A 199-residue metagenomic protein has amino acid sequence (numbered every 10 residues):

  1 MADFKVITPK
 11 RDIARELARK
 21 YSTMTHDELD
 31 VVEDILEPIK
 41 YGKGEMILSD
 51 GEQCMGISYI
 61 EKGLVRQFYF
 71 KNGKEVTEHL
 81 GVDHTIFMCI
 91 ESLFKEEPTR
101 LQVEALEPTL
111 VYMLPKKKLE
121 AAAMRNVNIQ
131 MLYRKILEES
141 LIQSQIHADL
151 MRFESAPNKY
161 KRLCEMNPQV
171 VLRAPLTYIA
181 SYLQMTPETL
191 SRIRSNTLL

Functional and structural regions predicted by a protein language model:
M1-E37: Cyclic nucleotide-binding regulatory module and flanking cytosolic helices
I13-A14, S140-D149: Short, Lys/Arg-enriched N-terminal segment that forms or immediately precedes the first helix of a structured domain
E37, L64-Y69, T85-I86, L110-V111: Short beta-strand segments in beta-sandwich/barrel cores
G44, M55-R66, D83: Glycine- and acidic-residue-biased ligand/ion/polar-headgroup-sensing regions
I47-E52: Short phosphate-coordinating micro-motif centered on Lys-Gly-acidic
F68, C89-I90, A121-A122, L163 (+1 more regions): Residues that scaffold the ATP/ADP-binding catalytic core of kinase and kinase-like folds
V76-R134: Cyclic-nucleotide recognition modules
E154-L199: Phosphate-/nucleic-acid-contacting segments
